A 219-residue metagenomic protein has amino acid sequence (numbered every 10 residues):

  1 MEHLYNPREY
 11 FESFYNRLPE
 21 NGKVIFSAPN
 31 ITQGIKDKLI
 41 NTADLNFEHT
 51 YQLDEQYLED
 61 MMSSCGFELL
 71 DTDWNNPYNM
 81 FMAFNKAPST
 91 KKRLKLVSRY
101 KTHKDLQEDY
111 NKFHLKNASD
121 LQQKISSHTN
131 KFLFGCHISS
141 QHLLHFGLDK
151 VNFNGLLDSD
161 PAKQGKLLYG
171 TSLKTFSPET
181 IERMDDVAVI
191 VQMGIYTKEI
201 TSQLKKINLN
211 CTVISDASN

Functional and structural regions predicted by a protein language model:
M1-K38, Q52-F67, F84-N85, H142 (+3 more regions): Conserved SAM-binding loop
H3, Y51, D73, H114: Aromatic-acidic/polar surface patches that form glycan- and anion
I25-S27, D71-D73, L133, V213-I214: A structural signal for short, well-ordered beta-strand segments and their strand-loop junctions that often border
N30, P77, H137: A glycine-rich phosphate-binding loop feature that marks nucleotide/adenosyl-phosphate handling sites
K38-N46: Short glycine/proline- and charge-enriched loop/turn segments that cap or connect secondary-structure elements
N46-Q52: Short, contiguous acidic/charged loop-to-helix segments that flank catalytic cores in large enzymes
F67-Y78: Conserved S-adenosyl-L-methionine
M82-N219: Hydrophobic, well-ordered beta-alpha structural blocks that scaffold small-molecule cofactor pockets
